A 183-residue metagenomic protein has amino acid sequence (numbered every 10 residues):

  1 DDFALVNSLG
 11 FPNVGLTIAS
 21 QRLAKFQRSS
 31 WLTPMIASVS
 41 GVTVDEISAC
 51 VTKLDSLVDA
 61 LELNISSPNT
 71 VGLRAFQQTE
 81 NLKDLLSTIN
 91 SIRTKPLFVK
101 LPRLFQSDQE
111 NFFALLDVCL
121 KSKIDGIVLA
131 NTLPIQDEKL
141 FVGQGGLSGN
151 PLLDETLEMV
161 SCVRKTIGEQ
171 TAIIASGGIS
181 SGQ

Functional and structural regions predicted by a protein language model:
D2-E62, S67: Active-site beta->alpha loop and helix N-cap motifs at the rims of alpha/beta catalytic domains
A4, N13-S30, Q78-V99, Q144-I173: Alpha-helix-loop-beta-strand connector modules within alpha/beta enzyme cores
L5-G10, P68-Q78, F112-E169: Glycine/Thr-rich beta-alpha phosphate-binding loop at enzyme active sites
M35-V39, L61-N64, L97-V99, I127-L129 (+1 more regions): Hydrophobic faces of well-ordered beta-strands that scaffold small-molecule active sites in alpha/beta enzyme cores
S40-V42, S66-P68, K100-L104, A130-P134 (+1 more regions): Active-site beta-loop-alpha junctions enriched in small/polar residues
V42, Q77, S107, P151 (+1 more regions): Residues that cap or flank secondary-structure elements
D45-D55, Q106-K121, V163-E169, I179-Q183: Catalytic cores of alpha/beta
C50-P96, P102-F105, V118: Metal-dependent enolase-superfamily TIM-barrel catalytic cores that perform enediolate-based chemistry
